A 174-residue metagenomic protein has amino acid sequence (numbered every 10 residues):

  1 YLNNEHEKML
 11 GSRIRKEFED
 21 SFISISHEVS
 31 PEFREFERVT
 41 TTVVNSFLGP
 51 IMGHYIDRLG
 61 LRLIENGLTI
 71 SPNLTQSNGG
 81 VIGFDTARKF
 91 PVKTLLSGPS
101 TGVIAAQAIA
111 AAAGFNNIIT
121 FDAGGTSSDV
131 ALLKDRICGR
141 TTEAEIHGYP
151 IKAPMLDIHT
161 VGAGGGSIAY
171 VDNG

Functional and structural regions predicted by a protein language model:
Y1-G174: N-terminally biased helix-coil "hinge/interface" segments that flank
